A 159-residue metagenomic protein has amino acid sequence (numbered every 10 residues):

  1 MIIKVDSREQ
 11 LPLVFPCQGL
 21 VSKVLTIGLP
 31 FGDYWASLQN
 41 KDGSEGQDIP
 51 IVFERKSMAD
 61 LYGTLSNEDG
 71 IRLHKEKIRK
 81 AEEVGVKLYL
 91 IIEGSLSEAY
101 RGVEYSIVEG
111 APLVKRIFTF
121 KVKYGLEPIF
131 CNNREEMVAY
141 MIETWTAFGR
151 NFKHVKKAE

Functional and structural regions predicted by a protein language model:
M1-I2, P12, K23-E159: Extended, alpha-helix-rich binding/interface surfaces that flank or overlap catalytic cores and mediate recognition
S7-L11: Short, polar loop motifs at secondary-structure junctions
V14-C17: Glycine-rich, flexible N-terminal cofactor/catalytic loop recognition
